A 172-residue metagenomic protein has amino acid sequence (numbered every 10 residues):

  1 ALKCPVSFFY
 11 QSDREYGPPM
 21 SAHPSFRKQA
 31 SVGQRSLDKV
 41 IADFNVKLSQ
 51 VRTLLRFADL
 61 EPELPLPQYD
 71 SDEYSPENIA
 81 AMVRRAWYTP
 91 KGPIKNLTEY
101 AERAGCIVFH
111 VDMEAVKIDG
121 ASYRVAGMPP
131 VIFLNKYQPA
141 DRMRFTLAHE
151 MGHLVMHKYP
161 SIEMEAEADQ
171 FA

Functional and structural regions predicted by a protein language model:
A1-A172: Short juxta-domain linker segments that transition from a proline/glycine-rich, charged coil into a short amphipathic
